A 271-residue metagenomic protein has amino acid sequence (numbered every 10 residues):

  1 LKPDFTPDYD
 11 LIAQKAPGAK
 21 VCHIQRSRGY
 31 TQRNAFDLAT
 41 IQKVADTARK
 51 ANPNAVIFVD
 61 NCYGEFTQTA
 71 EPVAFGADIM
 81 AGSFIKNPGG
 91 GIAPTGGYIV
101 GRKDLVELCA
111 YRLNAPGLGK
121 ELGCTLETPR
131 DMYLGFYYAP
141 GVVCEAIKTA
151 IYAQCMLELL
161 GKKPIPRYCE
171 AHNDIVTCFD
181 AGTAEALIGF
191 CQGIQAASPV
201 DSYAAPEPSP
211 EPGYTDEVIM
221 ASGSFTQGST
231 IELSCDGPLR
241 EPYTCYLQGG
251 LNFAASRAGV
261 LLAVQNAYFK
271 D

Functional and structural regions predicted by a protein language model:
L1-Y137, V143-C144, K148, L157 (+2 more regions): Conserved PLP-enzyme active-site core in the AAT-like
Y98, V142, F179-T183: Generic alpha-helical structural element
E158-K270: Conserved C-terminal alpha-helix-loop-beta "cap" of PLP-dependent enzymes that closes/shapes the active-site mouth
